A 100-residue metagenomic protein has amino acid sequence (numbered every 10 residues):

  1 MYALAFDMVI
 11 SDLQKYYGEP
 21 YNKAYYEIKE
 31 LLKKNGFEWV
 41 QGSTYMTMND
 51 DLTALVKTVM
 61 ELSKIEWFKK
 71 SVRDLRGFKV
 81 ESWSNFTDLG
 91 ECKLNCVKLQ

Functional and structural regions predicted by a protein language model:
Y2-A3, S11-Q100: Basic nucleic-acid-binding interfaces
F6: Active-site flanking residues adjacent to catalytic metal/cofactor-binding acidic residues
